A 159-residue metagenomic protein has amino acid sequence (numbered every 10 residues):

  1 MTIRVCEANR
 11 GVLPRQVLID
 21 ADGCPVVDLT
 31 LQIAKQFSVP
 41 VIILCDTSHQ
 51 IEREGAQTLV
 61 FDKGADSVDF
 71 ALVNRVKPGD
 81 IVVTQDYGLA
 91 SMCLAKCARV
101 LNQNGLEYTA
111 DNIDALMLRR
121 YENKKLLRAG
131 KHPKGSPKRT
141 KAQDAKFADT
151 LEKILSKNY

Functional and structural regions predicted by a protein language model:
I3-Y159: Nuclease catalytic cores that cleave nucleic-acid phosphodiester bonds, predominantly acidic two-metal-ion
